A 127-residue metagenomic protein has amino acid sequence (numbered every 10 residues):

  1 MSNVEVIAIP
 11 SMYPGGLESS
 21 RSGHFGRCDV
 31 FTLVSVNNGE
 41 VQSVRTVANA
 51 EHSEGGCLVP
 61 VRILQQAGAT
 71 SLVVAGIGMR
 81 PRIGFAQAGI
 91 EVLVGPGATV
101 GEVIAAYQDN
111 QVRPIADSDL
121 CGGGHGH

Functional and structural regions predicted by a protein language model:
M1-G55, V59, A67, Q87-A88 (+1 more regions): Non-catalytic interface/targeting segments
R62: Metabolite-binding pocket within alpha/beta catalytic cores that recognizes anionic/polar moieties
Q65-S71: Short, solvent-exposed cationic patches
S71, A75-I90: Amphipathic, hydrophobic secondary-structure cores in small proteins
